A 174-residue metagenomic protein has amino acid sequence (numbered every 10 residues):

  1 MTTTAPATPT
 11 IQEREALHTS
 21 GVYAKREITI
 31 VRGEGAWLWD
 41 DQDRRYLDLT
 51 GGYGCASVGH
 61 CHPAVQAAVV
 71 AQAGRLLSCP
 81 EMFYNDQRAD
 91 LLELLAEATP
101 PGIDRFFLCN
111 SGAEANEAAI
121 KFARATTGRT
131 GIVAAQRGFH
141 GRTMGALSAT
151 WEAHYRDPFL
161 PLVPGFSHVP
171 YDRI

Functional and structural regions predicted by a protein language model:
T2-E34: Active-site-adjacent loop/helix segments that line or gate small-molecule/cofactor pockets in enzymes
A5, P9, I28, R32 (+7 more regions): Electropositive phosphate-/nucleotide-binding environments in soluble metabolic enzymes
I28, R124, D157-F159: Short secondary-structure boundary/capping segments
I28-D48: Active-site and channel-lining beta-strand-loop segments that bind or position nucleotide-derived/phosphorylated
W39-D40, V58-H60, S148-A149: Short beta-strand-to-turn element immediately C-terminal to the catalytic PLP-Schiff-base lysine in fold type I
R45-G131: Glycine-rich loop-to-alpha-helix module at the N-terminal edge of alpha/beta enzyme cores
G138-I174: PLP-dependent aminotransferase-class I/II
